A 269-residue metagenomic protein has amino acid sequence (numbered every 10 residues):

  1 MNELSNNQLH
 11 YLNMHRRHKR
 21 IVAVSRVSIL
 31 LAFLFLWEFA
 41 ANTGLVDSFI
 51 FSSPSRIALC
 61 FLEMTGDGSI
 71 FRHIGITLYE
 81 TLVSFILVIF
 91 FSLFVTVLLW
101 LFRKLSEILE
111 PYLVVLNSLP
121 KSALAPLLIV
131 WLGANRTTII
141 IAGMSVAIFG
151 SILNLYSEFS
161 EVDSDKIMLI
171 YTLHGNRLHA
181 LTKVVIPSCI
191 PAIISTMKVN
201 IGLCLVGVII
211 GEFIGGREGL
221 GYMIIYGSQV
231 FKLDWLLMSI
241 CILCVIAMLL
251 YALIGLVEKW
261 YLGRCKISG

Functional and structural regions predicted by a protein language model:
M1-I29, A252-G269: Transmembrane alpha-helical segments of polytopic membrane transport and secretion proteins
L12-K19, T43-I86: Periplasmic/extracellular loop-to-transmembrane helix junction in inner-membrane transport proteins
I70-I74, L78, I108-V115, L181 (+5 more regions): Hydrophobic alpha-helical elements at and bordering transmembrane segments of multi-pass membrane proteins
V83-L113: Transmembrane-helix boundary motif in ABC transporter permease subunits
V114-G150, E158: Generic hydrophobic transmembrane alpha-helix motif, especially the helices
L119, F159-D165, L169-C189, Q229: Short helix-to-coil transition segments within interhelical loops that connect adjacent transmembrane helices
I141-S145, L178-G211: Transmembrane alpha-helices
G221-E258: Hydrophobic alpha-helical transmembrane segments of polytopic membrane proteins
